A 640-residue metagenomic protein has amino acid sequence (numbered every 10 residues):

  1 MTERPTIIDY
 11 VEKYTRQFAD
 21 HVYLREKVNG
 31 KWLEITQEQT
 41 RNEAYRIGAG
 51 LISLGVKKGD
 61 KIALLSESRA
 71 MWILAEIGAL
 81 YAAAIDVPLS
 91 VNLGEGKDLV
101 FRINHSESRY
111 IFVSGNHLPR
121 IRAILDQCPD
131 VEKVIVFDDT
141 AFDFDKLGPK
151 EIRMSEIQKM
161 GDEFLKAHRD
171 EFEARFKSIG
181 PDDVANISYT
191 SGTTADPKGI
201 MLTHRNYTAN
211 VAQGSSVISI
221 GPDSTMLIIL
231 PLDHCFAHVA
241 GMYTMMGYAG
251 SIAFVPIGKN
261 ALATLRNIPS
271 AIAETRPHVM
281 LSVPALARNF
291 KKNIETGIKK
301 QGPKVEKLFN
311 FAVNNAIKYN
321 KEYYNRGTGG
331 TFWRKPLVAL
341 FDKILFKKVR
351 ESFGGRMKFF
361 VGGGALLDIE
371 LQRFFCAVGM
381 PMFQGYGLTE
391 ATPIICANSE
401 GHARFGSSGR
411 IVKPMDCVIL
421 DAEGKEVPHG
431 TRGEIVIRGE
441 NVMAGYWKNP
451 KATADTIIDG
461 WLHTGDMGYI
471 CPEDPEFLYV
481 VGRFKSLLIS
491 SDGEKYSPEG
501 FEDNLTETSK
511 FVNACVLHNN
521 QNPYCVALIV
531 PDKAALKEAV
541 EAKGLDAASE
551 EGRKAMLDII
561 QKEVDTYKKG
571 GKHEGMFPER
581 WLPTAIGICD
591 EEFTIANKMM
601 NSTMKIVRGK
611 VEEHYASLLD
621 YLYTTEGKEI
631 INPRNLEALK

Functional and structural regions predicted by a protein language model:
A19-V22, I135-V136, E151-Y189, D196 (+1 more regions): Conserved pre-ATP/AMP-binding loop-to-beta segment of ANL
Y23-I77, L93-V100, R153-E156, L202-H204: Conserved AMP-binding/adenylate-forming core of the ANL superfamily
E34-E38, A185-V211: Conserved AMP-binding A3 loop
L54, Y81-M160, A174, D565: Structural core segment of the AMP-binding/adenylate-forming
L93-Q127, N210-L227, N260-H278, S352: Conserved ATP-dependent adenylate/AMP-binding module captured primarily in the ANL superfamily
F101, I111-V113, G439, A444-G445 (+3 more regions): AMP-binding/adenylate-forming catalytic core of the ANL superfamily
T190, I411, K425-G430, E434-S490 (+1 more regions): Conserved ATP-binding/catalytic segment of the ANL
T208-T225, L232-K335, A339, K343-F346: Conserved AMP-binding/adenylation subdomain of ANL enzymes
